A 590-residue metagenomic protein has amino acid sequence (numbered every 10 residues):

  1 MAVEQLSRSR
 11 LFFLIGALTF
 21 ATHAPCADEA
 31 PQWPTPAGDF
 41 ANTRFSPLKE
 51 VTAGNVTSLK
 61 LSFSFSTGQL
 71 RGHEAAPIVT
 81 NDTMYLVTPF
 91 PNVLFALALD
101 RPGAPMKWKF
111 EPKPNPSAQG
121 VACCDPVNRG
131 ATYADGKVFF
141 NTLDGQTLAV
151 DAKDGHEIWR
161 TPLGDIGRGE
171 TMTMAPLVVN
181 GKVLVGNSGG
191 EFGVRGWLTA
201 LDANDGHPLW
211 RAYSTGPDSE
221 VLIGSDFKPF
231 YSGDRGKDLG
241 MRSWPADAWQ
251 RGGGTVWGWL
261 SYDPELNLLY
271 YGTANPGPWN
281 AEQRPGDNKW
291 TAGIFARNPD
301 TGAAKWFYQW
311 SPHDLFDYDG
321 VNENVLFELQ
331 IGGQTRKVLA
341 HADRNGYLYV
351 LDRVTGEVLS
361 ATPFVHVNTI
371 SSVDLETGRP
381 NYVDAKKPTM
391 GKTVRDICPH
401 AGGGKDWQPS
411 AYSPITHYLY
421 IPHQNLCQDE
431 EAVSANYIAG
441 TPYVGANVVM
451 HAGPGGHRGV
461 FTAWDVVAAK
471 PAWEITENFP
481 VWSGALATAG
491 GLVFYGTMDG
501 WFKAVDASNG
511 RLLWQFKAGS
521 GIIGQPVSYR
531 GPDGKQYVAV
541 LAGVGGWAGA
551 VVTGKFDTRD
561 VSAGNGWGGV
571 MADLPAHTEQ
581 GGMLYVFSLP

Functional and structural regions predicted by a protein language model:
A27-L61, I223-G233, V383-A385, M450-H451 (+1 more regions): Blade/loop signatures of beta-propeller domains
W33-A37, G72-V93, G120-T147, T171-R195 (+8 more regions): Repeat-blade elements of multi-bladed beta-propeller folds
S46-G164, T488: N-terminal cofactor/phosphate-binding cores enriched in small/glycine residues, especially glycine-rich loops such as
F65-A76, K109-T132, R160-A175, Y213-W259 (+10 more regions): Extracytoplasmic beta-rich repeat domains
V185-W197, W244-A248, Y271-N288, N425-P454 (+1 more regions): Short, conserved, GDST-rich strand-edge loop motifs in beta-rich repeat architectures
G196-H207, D287-T301, T355, R458-V466 (+1 more regions): Beta-propeller blade signature
N345, T488-G581, Y585-P590: C-terminal structured "cap/appendage" subdomains that terminate the fold
Q424-N425, G453-R511: Loop/turn-rich, solvent-exposed surfaces of beta-rich toroidal or solenoidal domains
